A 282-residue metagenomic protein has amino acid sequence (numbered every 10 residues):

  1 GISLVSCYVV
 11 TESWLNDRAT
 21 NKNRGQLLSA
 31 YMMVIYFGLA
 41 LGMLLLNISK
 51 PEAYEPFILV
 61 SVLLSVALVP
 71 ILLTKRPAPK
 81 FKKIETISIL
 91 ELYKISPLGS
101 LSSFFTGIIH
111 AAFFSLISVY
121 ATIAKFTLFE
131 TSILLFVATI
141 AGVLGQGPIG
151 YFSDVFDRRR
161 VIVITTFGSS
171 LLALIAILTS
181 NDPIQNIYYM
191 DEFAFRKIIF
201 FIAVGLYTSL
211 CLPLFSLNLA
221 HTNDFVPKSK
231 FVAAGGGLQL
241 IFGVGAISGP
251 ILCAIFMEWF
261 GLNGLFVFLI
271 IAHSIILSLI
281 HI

Functional and structural regions predicted by a protein language model:
S6-A19, L212-V226: Intracellular juxtamembrane helix-capping segments at the cytosolic ends of symmetry-related transmembrane helices
N21-Y31, L128-F129, V226-L238: Loop-to-transmembrane helix entry/capping segments in MFS-fold secondary transporters and related SLC/MFSD carriers
L46-N47, S61-F81, I276-I280: C-terminal membrane-cytosol helix-exit motif in multi-pass small-molecule transporters
I48-L63, F195, I255-H273: A membrane-interface helix-boundary motif in multi-pass transporters
K50, G145-D157, M257-E258: Helix-to-loop junctions at the C-terminal end of transmembrane segments in multipass secondary transporters
S61, R160-I175, I270: Structural signature of the two symmetry-related core transmembrane helices
G168-E192: C-terminal ends and interior cores of transmembrane alpha-helices in multi-pass membrane transporters/permeases
S229-M257: A late C-terminal transmembrane helix in Major Facilitator Superfamily
